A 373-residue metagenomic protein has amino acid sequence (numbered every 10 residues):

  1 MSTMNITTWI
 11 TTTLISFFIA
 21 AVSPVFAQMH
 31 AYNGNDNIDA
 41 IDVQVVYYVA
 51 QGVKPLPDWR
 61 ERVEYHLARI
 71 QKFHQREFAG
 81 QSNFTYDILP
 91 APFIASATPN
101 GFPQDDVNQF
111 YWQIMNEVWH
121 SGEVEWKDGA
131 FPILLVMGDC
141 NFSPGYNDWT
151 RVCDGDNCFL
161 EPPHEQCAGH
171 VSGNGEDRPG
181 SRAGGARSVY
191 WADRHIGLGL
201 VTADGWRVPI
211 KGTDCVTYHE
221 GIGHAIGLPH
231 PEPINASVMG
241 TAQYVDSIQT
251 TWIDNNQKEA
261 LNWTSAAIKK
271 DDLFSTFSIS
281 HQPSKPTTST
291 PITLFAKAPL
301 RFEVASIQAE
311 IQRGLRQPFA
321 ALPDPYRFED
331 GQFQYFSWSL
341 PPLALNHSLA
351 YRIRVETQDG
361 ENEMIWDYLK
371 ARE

Functional and structural regions predicted by a protein language model:
M1-T8: N-terminal secretory signal peptides that target proteins for export/translocation
T11-P24: Bacterial N-terminal signal peptides
Q28-R178, T213, Q317, L322-D330 (+2 more regions): Propeptide-to-catalytic entry region of secreted or membrane-anchored zinc metalloproteases
H30-Y32, T202-P209, P231-L369: Replace "(M1/M4/M9/M12/WLM)" with "(e.g., M1/M4/M8/M9/M12/M26/WLM)" and add "not limited to" to clarify scope
I70-F78, I226, H230, Q243: Sec/Tat-exported extracytoplasmic proteins
F102-P103, Y190-I210: Short, conserved helix/loop micro-motifs enriched in His/Cys and acidic residues
G212-P229: Active-site recognition of the HExxH zinc-binding catalytic motif
A371-E373: Extracellular interdomain linker/stem segments of modular secreted and single-pass surface proteins
